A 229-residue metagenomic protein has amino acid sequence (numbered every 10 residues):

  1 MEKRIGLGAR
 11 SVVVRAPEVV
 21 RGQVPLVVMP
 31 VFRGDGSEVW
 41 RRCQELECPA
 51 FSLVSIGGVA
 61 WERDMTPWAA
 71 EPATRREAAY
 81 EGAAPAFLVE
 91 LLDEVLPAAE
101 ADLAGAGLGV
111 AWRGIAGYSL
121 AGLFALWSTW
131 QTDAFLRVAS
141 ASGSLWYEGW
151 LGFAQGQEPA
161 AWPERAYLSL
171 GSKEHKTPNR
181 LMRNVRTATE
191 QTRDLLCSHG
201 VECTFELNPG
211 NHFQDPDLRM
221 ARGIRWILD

Functional and structural regions predicted by a protein language model:
M1-P25, F51, C203: A domain-start/cap signature at the N-terminus of enzymes
Q23-A106: Serine-hydrolase catalytic machinery in alpha/beta-hydrolase-like enzymes
V28-F32, S142, L170: The conserved beta1-alpha1 loop
C43-Q44, S128-T129, R193: A conserved amphipathic alpha-helix that caps or lines the catalytic cleft of carbohydrate- and lipid-modifying enzymes
W112-G117, A141: Short beta-strand immediately N-terminal to the catalytic nucleophile in serine-hydrolase-like folds
A116-A121, A125: Gly/Ala-rich beta-loop-alpha elbow adjacent to hydrolase catalytic centers
W127-R137: Conserved hydrolase catalytic core segment
S144-I227: The feature captures the conserved acid-bearing segment of alpha/beta-hydrolase catalytic domains
